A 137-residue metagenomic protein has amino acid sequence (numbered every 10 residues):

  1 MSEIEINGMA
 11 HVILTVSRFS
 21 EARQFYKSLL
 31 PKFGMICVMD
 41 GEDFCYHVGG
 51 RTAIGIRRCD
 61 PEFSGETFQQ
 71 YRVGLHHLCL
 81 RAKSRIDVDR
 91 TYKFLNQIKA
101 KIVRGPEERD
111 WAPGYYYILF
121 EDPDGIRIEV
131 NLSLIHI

Functional and structural regions predicted by a protein language model:
S2-E3, V48-K83, D89-I98: Long, continuous compositionally biased terminal/linker segments
I4-A10: A short, surface-exposed helix-loop junction/capping segment
I13-D60: Core segments of cupin and vicinal oxygen chelate
V16-E21, L78-D124: Vicinal oxygen chelate
E129-V130: Short glycine-/small-residue motifs
I135-I137: Conserved small/polar residues in nucleotide/adenosyl-binding loops
